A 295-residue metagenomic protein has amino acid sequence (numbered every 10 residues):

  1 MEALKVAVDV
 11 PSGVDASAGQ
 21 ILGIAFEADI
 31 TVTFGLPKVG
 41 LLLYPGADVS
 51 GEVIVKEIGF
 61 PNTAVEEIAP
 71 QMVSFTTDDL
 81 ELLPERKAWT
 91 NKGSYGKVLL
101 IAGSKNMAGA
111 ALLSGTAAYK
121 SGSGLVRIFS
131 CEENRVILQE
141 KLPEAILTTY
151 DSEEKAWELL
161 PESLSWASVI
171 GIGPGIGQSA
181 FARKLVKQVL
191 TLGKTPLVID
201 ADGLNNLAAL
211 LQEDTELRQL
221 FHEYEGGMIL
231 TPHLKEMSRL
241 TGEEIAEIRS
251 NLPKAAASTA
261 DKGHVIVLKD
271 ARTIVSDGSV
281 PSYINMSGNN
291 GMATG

Functional and structural regions predicted by a protein language model:
M1-L42: Glycine/threonine-rich beta-strand-loop-alpha-helix active-site module that forms ligand/phosphate-binding
I30, L41-L197, N205-I229, L234-G295: Small-residue (G/A/S/T)-rich helix-start motifs and N-terminal tracts that mark the onset
